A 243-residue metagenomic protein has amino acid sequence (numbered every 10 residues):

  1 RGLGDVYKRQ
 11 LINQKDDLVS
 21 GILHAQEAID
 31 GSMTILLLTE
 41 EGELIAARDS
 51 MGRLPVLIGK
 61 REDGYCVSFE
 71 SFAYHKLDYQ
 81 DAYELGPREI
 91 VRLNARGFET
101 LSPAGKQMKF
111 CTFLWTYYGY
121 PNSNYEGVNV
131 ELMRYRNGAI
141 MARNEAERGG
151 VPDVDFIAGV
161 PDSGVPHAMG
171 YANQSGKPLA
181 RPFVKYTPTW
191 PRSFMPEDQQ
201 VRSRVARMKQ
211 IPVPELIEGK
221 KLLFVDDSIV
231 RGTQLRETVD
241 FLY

Functional and structural regions predicted by a protein language model:
R1-G86, R92-D155, V160: Conserved short alpha-helical segments that host acidic/polar catalytic motifs at enzyme active sites
I29, E84-L85, G150-V151, N173 (+2 more regions): A structural signal for short secondary-structure junctions
S32-M33, R53, P87-R88, I217-K221 (+2 more regions): Active-site lining segments that contact anionic ligands and/or coordinate catalytic metals
L44, R53-L54, Y74-K76, E99-T100 (+3 more regions): Flexible loop/turn segments at secondary-structure boundaries
V128, L132, E197, D226-V230: Alpha-helix capping and helix-loop boundary segments enriched in small/acidic/polar residues
A142, M169-A172, K221-V230, R236-Y243: Generic hydrophobic alpha-helical scaffold/packing signal
E147, P152-V154, A158-L179, K185-W190: Long, K/E/R/D-enriched contiguous segments that form extended
Q174-L222, G232-R236: Short, glycine/charge-rich flexible loops or terminal/linker lids adjacent to PRPP-binding catalytic cores
